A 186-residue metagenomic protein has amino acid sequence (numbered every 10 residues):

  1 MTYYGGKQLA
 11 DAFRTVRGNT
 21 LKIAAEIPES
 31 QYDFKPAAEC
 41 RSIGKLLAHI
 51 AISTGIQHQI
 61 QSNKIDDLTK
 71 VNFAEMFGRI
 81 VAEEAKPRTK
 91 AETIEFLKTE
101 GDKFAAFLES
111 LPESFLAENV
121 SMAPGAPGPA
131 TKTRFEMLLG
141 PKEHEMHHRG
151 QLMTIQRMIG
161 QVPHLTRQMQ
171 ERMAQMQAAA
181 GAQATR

Functional and structural regions predicted by a protein language model:
M1-Q8, I52-A130, I159-R186: Short, helix-capping/interhelical loops that line the mouth of catalytic, cofactor-, or ligand-binding pockets
Y4, D11, A37-R41, K45 (+3 more regions): Residues at secondary-structure transition points
A10-E29, D33: Mature N-terminal segment immediately following signal peptide/propeptide cleavage in secreted/periplasmic
F13-T20, I43-H58, I94-F104, L108 (+1 more regions): Alpha-helical transition-metal enzyme core signature, strongest for iron centers
Q31-A37, A117: Surface-exposed patches in mature extracellular/periplasmic domains of secreted proteins
P127-E143: Individual transmembrane alpha-helices with interfacial aromatic-anchor signatures
